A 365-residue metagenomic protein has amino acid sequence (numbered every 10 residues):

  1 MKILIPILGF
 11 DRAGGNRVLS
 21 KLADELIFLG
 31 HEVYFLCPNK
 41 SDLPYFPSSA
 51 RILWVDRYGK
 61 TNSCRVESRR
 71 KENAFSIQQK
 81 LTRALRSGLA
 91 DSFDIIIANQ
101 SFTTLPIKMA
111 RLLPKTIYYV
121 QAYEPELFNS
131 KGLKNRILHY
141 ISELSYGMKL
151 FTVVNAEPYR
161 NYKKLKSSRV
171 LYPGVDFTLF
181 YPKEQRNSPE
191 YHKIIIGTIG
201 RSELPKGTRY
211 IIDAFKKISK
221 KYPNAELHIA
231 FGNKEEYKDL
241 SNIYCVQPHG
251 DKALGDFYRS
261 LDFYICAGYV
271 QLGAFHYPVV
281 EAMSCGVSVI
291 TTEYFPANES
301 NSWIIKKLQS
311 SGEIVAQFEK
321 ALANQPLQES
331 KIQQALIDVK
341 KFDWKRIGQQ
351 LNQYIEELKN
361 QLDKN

Functional and structural regions predicted by a protein language model:
L4, V153, N187-K206, I212-K216: Conserved donor-binding/catalytic core segment of Leloir-type glycosyltransferases
A84-S92, E124, K131-V153: Membrane-proximal helix-turn-helix segments that form the acceptor-binding/catalytic region of lipid-linked
P106-I107, L127, Y146-S168: A short, active-site helix/loop in glycosyltransferases that binds the activated sugar's phosphate group
F128-S130, K164-L165, R169-H192, L362: Acidic anion/phosphate-binding donor-loop and adjacent secondary structure in glycosyltransferase catalytic cores
R259-A274, V287: Acidic donor-binding loop of glycosyltransferase active sites
S284, S288-T291: Short hydrophobic beta-strand element within catalytic cores of glycosyltransferases and related nucleotide-activated
W303-G312, E319-P326, K340: Conserved acidic donor-binding segment of nucleotide-sugar-dependent glycosyltransferases
P326-K359: A charged, aromatic-enriched C-terminal amphipathic alpha-helix characteristic of glycosyltransferases across folds
